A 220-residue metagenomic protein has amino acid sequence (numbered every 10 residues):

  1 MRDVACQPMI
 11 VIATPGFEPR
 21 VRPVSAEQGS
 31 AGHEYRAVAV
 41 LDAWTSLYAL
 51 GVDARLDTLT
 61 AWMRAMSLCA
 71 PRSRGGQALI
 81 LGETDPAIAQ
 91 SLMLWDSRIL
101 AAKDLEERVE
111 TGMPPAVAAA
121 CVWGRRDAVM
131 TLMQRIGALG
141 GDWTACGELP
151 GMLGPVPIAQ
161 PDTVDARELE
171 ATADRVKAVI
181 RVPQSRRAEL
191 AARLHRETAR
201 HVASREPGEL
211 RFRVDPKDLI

Functional and structural regions predicted by a protein language model:
M1-R55, T60-I220: Accessory helical-bundle/CTD segments and flexible terminal tails appended to RecA-like ATPase motors
